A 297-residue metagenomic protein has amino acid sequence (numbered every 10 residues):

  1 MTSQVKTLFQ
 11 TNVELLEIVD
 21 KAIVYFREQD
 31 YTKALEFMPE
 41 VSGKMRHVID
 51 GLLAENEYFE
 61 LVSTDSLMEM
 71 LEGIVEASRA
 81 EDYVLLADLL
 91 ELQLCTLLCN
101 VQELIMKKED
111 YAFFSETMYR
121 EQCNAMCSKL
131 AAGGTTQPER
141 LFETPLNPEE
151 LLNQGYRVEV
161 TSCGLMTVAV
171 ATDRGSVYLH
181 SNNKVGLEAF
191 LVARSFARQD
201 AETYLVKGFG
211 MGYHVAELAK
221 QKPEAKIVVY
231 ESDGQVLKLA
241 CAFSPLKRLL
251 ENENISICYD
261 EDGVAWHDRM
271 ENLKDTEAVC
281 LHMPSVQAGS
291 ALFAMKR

Functional and structural regions predicted by a protein language model:
S3-Q29, D65, C99-Q102, M106-R297: N-terminal donor/sugar-recognition subdomains of glycan-related enzymes, prototypically the membrane-proximal stem
L15, V19-E57: Short, charge-rich, low-complexity alpha-helical interaction segments
F26-K33, I74, S78-L85: Short helix-adjacent coil turns
L35-E40, D65, L86-L92: Short, charged, amphipathic alpha-helical segments
F37-P39, I49-D50, E55, L67 (+3 more regions): Mature extracytoplasmic or organellar-lumen-exposed domains after removal of signal/transit peptides
S42-N56, D88, C95-Y111: Short, charge-rich amphipathic alpha-helical segments embedded in non-transmembrane helical bundles/solenoids
E57-M70: Short, well-ordered alpha-helical segments that carry or flank key catalytic/ligand-binding motifs at enzyme/regulatory
E69, A80-V84, L89-C95: Alpha-helical protein-protein interaction scaffolds
